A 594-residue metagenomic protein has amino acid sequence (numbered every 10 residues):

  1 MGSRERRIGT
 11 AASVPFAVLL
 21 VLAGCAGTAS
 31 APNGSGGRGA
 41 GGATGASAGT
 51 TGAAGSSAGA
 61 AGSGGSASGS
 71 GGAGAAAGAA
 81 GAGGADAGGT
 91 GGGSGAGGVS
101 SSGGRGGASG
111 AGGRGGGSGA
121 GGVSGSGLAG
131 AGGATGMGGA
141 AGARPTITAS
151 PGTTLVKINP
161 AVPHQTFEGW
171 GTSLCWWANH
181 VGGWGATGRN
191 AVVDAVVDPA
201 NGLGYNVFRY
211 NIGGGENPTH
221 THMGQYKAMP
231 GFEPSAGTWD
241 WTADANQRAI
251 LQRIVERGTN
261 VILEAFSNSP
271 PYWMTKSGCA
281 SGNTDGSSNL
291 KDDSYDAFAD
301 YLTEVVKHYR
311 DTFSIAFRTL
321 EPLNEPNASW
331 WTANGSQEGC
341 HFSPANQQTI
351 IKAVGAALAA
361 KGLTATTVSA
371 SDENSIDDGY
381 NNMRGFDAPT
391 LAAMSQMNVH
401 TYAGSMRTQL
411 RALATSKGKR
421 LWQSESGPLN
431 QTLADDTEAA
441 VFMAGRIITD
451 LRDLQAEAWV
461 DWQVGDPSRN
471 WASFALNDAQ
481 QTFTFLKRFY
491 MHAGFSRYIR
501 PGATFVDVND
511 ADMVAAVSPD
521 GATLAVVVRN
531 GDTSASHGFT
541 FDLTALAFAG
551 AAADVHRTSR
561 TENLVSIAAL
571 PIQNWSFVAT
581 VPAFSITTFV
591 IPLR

Functional and structural regions predicted by a protein language model:
R7-I8, A17-P151: Ser/Thr-rich, Pro/Gly/Ala-heavy low-complexity intrinsically disordered linkers and tails of secreted extracellular
P151-R318, P322, E338, K352: N-terminal catalytic cores of secreted or lumenal carbohydrate-active enzymes
T166-L174, Y205-I212, E216, I262-F266 (+7 more regions): Structural recognition of the beta-strand scaffold that forms the well-ordered cores of secreted hydrolase catalytic
A297-E304, H308-A316, P326-L429: Active-site neighborhood of glycoside hydrolase catalytic domains
R420-R497, V506-D510: Aromatic/acidic polysaccharide-binding cleft in carbohydrate-active enzymes
V508-A549, F584: Carbohydrate-binding surface patches
L543-L564: Solvent-exposed beta-hairpin/edge-strand motifs
L570-R594: C-terminal beta-strand-rich structural cap/linker in extracellular carbohydrate-active enzymes
